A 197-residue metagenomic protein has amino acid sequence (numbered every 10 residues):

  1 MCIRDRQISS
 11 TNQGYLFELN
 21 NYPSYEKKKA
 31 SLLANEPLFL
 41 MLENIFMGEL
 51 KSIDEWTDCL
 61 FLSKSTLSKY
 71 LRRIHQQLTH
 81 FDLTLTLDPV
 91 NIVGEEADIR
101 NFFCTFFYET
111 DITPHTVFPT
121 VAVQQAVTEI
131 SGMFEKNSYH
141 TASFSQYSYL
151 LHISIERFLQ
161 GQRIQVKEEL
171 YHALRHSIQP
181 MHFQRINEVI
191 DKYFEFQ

Functional and structural regions predicted by a protein language model:
R4-Q197: A cross-family "folded-core" feature that marks the main globular domain of proteins
